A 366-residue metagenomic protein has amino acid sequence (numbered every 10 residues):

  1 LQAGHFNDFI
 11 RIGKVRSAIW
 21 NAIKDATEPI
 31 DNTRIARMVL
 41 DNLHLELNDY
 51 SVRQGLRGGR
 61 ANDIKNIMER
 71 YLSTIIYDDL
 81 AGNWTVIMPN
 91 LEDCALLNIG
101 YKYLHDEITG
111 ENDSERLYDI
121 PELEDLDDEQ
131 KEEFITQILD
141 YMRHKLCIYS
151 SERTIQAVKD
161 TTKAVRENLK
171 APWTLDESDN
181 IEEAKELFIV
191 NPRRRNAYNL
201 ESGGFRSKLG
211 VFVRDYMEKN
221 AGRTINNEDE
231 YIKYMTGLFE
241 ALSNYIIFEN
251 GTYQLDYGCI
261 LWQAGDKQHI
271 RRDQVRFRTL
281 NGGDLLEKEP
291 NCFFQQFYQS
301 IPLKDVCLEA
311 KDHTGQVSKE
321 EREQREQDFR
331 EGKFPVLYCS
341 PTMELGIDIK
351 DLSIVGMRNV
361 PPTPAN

Functional and structural regions predicted by a protein language model:
L1-E320, Q324-R330: Helicase motor interdomain insertion/brace
P335-L337, P341-N366: Conserved RecA-like helicase motor core of SF1/SF2 enzymes
